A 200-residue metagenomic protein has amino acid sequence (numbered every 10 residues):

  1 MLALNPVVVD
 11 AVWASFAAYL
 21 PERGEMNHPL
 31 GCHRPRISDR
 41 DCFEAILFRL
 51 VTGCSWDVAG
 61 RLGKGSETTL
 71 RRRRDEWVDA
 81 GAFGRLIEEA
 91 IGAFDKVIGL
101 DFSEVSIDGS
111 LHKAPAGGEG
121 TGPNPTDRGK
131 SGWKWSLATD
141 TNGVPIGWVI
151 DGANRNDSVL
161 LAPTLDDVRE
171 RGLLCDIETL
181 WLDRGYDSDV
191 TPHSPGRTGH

Functional and structural regions predicted by a protein language model:
M1-H200: Short alpha-helical elements
